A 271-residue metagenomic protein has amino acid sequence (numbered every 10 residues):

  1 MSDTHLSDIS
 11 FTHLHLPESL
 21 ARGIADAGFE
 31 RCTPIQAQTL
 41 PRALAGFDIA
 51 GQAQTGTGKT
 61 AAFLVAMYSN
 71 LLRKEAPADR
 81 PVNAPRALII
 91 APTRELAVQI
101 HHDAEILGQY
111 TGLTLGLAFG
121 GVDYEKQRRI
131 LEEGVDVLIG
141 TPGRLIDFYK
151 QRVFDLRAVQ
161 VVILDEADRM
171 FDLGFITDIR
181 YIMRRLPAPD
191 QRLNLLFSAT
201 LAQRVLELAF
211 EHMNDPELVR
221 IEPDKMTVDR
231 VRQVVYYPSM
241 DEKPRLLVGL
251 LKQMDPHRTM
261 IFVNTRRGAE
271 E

Functional and structural regions predicted by a protein language model:
S2-E271: Conserved helicase RecA-like core
